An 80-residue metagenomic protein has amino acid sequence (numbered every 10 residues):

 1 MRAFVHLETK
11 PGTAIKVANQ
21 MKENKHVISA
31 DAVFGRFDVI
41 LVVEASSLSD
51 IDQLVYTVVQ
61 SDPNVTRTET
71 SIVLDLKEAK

Functional and structural regions predicted by a protein language model:
M1-K80: A compositional/biophysical signature of low hydrophobicity enriched in polar/charged and small residues
